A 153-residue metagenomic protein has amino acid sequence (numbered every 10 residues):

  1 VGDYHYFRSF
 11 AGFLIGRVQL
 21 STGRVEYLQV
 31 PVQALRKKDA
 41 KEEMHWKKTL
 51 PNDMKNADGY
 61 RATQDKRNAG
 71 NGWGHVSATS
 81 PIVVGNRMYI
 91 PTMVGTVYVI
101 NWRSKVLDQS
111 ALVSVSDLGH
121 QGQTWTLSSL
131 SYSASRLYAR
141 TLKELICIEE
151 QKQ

Functional and structural regions predicted by a protein language model:
V1-Q153: Noncatalytic, solvent-exposed loop/strand surfaces of beta-propeller-type extracellular/periplasmic domains
